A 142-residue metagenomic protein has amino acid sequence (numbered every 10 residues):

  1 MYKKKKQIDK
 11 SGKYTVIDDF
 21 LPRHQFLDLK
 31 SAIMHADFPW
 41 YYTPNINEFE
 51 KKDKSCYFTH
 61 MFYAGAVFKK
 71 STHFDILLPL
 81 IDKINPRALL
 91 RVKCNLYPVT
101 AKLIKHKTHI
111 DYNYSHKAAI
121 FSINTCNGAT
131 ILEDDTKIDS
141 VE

Functional and structural regions predicted by a protein language model:
M1-R87: Non-heme Fe(II)/2-oxoglutarate
Y63-E142: Catalytic core of non-heme Fe(II) oxygenases with the double-stranded beta-helix
